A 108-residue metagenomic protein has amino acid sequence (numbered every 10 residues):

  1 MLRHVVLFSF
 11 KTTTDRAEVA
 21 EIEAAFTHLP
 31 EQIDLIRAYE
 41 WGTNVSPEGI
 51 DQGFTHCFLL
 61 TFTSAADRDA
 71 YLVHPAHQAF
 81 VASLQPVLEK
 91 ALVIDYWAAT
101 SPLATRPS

Functional and structural regions predicted by a protein language model:
M1-T55, T63-V73, Y96-S108: Short S/T/G/P-rich N-terminal loop/turn motif that feeds into the first structured element of a domain
T27-P30, A76-A82, L88: A common structural junction motif
L35-I36, L88-K90: A generic structural signal for alpha->beta connector loops
T61-F62, V87: Conserved catalytic core of Hanks-type protein kinase domains
